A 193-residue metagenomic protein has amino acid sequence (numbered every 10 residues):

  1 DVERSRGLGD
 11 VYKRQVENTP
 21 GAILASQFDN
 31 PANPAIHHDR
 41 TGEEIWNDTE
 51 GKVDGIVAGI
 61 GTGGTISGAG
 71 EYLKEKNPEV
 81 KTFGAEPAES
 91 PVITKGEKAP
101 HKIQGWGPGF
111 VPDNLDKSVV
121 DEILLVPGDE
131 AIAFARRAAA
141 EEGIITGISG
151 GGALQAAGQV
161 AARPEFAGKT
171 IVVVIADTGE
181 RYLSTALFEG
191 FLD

Functional and structural regions predicted by a protein language model:
D1-Y12: Single conserved hydrophobic/aromatic residue that forms the stacking wall/gate of nucleotide- or nucleobase-binding
D10, V16, G21, E75-I148 (+1 more regions): Active-site/ligand-binding loops adjacent to catalytic centers
A22-I60, K117, D129-I144: Active-site/ligand-binding-proximal alpha/beta "capping" segment
S26, D54-V57, K81-A88, K169-A176: Beta-strand segments within the central parallel beta-sheet cores of soluble alpha/beta enzyme folds
D29-A32, G61-G64, E86-P91, E97-K98 (+4 more regions): Glycine-rich beta-alpha junction loops
G59-G70, S149-A157, Y182: Short glycine/serine/threonine-rich phosphate/pyrophosphate-binding segments that cradle anionic phosphate groups
G70-N77, A161: Surface-exposed amphipathic alpha-helices with a cationic face
Q155-D193: Phosphate-binding loop/pocket of nucleotide- and phosphate-handling active sites
